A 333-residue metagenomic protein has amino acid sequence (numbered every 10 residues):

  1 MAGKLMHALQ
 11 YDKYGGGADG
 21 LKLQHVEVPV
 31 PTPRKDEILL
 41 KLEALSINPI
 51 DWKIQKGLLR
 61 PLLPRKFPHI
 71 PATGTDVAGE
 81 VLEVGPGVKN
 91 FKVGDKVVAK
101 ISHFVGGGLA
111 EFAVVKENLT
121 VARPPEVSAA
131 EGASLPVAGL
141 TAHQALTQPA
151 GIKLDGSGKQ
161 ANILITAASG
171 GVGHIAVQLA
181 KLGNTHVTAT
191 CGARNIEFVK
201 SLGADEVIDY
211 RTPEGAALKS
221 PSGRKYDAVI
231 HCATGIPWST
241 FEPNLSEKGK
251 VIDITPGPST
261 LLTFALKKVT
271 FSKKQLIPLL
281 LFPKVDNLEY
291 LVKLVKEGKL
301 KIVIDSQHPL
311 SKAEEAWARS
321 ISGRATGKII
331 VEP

Functional and structural regions predicted by a protein language model:
P29-I47, L59-G106: Glycine-rich beta-strand-centered segment in the early N-terminal region that forms part of a ligand/cofactor-binding
T75, K100-A167: NAD(P)H dinucleotide-binding glycine-rich loop of Rossmann-like/cofactor-binding domains, especially the beta1-alpha1
V98, V229-I230, I252: N-terminal Rossmann-like NAD(P) cofactor-binding module of classical short-chain dehydrogenase/reductase
T141, G171-V172, I236: Hydrophobic/small residue at the entry helix of a nucleotide-binding pocket
I165, K181-W238: Adenosine-nucleotide cofactor-binding segment
S169, G173, V177: N-terminal Rossmann NAD(P)H-binding glycine-rich loop of SDR-like oxidoreductase domains
G235-L300, P333: Glycine-rich phosphate-binding loop and adjacent beta-alpha segment of Rossmann(oid) nucleotide-cofactor-binding
K284-P333: C-terminal hydrophobic helical "lid"/dimerization subdomain of Rossmann-like NAD(P)H-dependent oxidoreductases
